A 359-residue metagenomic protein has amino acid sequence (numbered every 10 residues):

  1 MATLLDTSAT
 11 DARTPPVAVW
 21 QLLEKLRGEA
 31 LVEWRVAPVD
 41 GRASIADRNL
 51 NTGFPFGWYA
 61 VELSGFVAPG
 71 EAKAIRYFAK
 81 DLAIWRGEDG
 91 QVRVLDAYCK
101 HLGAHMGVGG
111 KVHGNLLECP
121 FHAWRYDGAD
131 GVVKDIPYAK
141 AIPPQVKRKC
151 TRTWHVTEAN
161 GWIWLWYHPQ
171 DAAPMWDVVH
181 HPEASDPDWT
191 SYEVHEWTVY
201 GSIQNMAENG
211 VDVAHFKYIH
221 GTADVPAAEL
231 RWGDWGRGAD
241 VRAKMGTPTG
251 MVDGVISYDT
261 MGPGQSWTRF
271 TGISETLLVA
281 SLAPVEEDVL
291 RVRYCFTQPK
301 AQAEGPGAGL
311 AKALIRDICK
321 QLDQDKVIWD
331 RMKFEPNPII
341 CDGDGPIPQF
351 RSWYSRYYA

Functional and structural regions predicted by a protein language model:
T3-D81: Zn-dependent metallo-beta-lactamase
T3-T14, Q91, D171-A359: C-terminal catalytic domain of Rieske-type non-heme iron oxygenases
L4, T14-V17, A60-E183: Rieske [2Fe-2S] iron-sulfur-binding domain
L31-W34, W58, V92, V133 (+1 more regions): Tryptophan-centered short beta-strand motifs
N49-F54, P144, S185-D186: Short, conserved catalytic or adaptor-binding loops enriched in Gly and charged residues
L50-N51, A74, H155-T157, L282-P284 (+1 more regions): A general structural signal for short secondary-structure junctions and capping/turn motifs
P55, C150, T157-A159, T276 (+1 more regions): A short, structural micro-pattern
P55, K73, I84, A97 (+3 more regions): Hydrophobic transmembrane helical bundles of multi-pass organellar membrane proteins
